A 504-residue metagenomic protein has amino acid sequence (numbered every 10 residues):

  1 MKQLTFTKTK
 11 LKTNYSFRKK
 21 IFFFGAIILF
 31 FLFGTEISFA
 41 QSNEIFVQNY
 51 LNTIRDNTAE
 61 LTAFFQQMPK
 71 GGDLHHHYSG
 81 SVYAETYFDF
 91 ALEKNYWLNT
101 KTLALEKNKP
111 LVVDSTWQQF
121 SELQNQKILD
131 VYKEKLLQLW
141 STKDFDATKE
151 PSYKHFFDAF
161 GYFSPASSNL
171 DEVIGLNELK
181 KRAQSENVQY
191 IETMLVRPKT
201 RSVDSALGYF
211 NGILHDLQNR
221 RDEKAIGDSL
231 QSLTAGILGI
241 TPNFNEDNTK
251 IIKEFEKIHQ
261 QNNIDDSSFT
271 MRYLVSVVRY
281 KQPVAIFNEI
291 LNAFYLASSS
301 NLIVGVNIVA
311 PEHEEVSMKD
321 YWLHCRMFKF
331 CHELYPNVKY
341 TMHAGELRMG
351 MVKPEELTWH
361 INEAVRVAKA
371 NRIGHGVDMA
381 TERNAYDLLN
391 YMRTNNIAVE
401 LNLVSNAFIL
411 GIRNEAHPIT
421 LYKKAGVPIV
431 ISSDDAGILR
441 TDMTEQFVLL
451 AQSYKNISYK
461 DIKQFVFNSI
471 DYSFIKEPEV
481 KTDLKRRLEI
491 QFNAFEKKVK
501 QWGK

Functional and structural regions predicted by a protein language model:
M1-R18: N-terminal secretory signal peptides that target proteins for export/translocation
T7-K8, F23-G25, G80, R348: Intrinsically disordered, low-complexity segments enriched in polar/charged small residues
R18-I21, G345: Structural motif marking the loop-to-transmembrane transition
F24-G34: Bacterial N-terminal signal peptides
E36-A40: Sec/Tat signal peptide C-region and signal peptidase I cleavage site
Q41-K504: Metal-cofactor-binding active-site regions of metalloenzymes
